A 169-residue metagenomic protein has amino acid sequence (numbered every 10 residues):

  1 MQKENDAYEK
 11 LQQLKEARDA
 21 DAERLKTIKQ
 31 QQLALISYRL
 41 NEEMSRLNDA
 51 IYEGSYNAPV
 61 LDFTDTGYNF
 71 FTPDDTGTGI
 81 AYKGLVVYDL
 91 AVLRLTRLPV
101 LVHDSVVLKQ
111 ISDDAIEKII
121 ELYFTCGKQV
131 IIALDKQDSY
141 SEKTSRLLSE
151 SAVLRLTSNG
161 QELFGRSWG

Functional and structural regions predicted by a protein language model:
M1-L40: Long, non-membrane, amphipathic alpha-helices that form coiled-coils
I36-R39, L47-T72, V100-V106: Long, charged, glycine-rich C-terminal linkers/tails
N41, S45-A58, I111-D135: Charged/polar, low-hydrophobicity segments characteristic of intrinsically disordered regions and flexible loops
D75-T76, V106-I111, Q137-S139: Short acidic, S/G/P-rich loop/turn micro-motifs used as interaction or catalytic elements
I80-L101: GG-anchored amphipathic helix commonly corresponding to the ABC/SMC/Rad50 NBD signature/C-loop
T96-I119: ATPase nucleotide-binding head domains, primarily ABC-like/P-loop NTPase cores
I116-G169: C-terminal lobe/lid and adjacent interdomain/linker elements of RecA-like ASCE P-loop ATPase modules
